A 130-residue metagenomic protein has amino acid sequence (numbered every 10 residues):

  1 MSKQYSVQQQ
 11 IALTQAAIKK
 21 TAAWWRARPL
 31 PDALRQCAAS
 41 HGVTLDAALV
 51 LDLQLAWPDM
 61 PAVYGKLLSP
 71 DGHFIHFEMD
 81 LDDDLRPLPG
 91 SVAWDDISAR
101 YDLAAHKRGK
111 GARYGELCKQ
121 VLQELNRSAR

Functional and structural regions predicted by a protein language model:
M1-Y64: Anionic N-terminal interaction surfaces
K3, K19-K20, K66, K107-K110 (+1 more regions): Context-gated lysine
A16, C37, A48, D52-Q54 (+5 more regions): Low-complexity, intrinsically disordered/propeptide-like segments
P29-D46, K66-L68, G72-I75, D80 (+1 more regions): Hydrophobic alpha-helical membrane-spanning segments
L51-G109: Phosphoinositide-binding peripheral membrane targeting modules
S98-R130: Canonical pleckstrin homology
